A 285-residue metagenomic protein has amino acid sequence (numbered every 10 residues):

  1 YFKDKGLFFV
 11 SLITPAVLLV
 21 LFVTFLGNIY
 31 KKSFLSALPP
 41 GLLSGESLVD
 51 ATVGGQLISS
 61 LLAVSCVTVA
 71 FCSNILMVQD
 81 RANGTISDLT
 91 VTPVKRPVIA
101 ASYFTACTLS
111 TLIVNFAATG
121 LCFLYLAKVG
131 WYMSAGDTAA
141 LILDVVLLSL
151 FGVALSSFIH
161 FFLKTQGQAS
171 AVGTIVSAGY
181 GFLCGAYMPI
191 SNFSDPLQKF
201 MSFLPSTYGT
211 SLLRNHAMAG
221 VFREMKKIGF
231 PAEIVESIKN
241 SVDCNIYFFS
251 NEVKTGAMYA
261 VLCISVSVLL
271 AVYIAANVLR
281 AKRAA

Functional and structural regions predicted by a protein language model:
K3-S36, V53-C72, T108, L112-N115 (+3 more regions): Hydrophobic alpha-helical transmembrane segments of multi-pass membrane transport/permease proteins
G6-L7, V98, Q168, K199: Residue-level recognition of membrane-helix boundary sites in multi-pass small-molecule transporters
S11-L12, L61, D80, L89 (+4 more regions): Residue-level recognition of transmembrane alpha-helices in multi-pass small-molecule transporters/permeases
V17, D50-K128: Hydrophobic alpha-helical transmembrane segments of multi-pass membrane transport proteins
V20-K31, H160-V221: Transmembrane helix segments
S33-V49: Perimembrane loop-to-helix junctions flanking transmembrane segments
R96, F104-G181: Alpha-helical transmembrane segments and their short interhelical loops
I228-A285: Junction motif at the cytosolic side of a transmembrane helix
